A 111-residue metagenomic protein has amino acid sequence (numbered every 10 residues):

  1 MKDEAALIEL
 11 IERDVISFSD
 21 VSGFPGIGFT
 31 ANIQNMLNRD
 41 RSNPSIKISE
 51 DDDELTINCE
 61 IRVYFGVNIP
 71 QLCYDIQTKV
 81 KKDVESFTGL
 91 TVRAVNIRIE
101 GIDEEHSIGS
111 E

Functional and structural regions predicted by a protein language model:
M1-V67, Y74, S86, V92-I102 (+1 more regions): Contiguous, often N-terminal, cationic amphipathic patches that form binding interfaces
